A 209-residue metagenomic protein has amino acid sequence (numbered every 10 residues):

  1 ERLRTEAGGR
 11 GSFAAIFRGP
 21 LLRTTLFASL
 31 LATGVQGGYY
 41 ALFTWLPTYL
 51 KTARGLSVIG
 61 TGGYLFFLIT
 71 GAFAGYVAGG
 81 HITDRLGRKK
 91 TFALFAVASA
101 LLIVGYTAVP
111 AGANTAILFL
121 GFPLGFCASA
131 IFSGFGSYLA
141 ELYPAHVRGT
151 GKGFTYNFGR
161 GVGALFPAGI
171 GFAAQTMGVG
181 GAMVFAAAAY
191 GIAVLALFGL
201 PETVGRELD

Functional and structural regions predicted by a protein language model:
G19-Y76, G163: Extracytoplasmic gate region of multi-pass secondary transporters
L50-K51, I82-T83, I170-G178: Interfacial helix-cap and linker-helix signal at transmembrane-aqueous boundaries of multi-pass secondary transporters
G75-G87: Helix-to-loop junctions at the C-terminal end of transmembrane segments in multipass secondary transporters
R85-A96: Cytoplasmic membrane-interface "Motif A"-like loop-to-helix N-cap segments of 12-TM Major Facilitator Superfamily
V97-A111: C-terminal ends and interior cores of transmembrane alpha-helices in multi-pass membrane transporters/permeases
A116-A130: Hydrophobic core of transmembrane alpha-helices in multi-pass small-molecule transporters, especially MFS/SLC-type
L142-T176: A late C-terminal transmembrane helix in Major Facilitator Superfamily
A187-D209: Multi-pass alpha-helical transporter architecture, strongest for 12-TM Major Facilitator/SLC carriers used
